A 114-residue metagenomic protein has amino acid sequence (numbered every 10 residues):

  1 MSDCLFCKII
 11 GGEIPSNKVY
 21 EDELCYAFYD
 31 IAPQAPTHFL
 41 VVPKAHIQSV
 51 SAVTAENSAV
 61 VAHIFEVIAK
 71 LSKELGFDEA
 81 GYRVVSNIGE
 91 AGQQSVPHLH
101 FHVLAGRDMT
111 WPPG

Functional and structural regions predicted by a protein language model:
M1-G114: HIT superfamily nucleotide-processing domains
